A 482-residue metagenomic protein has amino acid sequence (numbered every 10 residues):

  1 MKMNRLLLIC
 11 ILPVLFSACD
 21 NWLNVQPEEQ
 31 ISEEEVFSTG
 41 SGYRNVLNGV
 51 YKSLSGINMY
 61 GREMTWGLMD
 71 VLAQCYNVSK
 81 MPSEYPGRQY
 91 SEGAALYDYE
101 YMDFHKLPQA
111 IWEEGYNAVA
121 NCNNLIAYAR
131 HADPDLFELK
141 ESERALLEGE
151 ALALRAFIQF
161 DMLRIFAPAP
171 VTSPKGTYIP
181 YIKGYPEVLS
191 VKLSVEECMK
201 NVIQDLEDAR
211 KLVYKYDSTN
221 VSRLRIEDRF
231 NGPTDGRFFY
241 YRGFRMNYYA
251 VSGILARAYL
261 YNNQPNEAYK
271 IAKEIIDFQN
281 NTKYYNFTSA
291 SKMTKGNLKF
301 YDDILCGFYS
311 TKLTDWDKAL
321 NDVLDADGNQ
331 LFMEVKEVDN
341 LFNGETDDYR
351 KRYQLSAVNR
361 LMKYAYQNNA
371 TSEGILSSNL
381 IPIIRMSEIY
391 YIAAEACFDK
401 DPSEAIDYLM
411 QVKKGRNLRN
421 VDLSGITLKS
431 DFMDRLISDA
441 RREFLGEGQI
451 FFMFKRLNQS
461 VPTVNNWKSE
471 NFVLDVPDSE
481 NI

Functional and structural regions predicted by a protein language model:
M1-E28: Bacterial Sec-dependent N-terminal signal peptides
C19-A73, S310, Q459-I482: Membrane-proximal, proline-rich intrinsically disordered regions
W66, F230, F239-M246, L260-N263 (+5 more regions): Hydrophobic-face positions in mid-chain alpha helices that act as interaction patches
G87-F166, L189, L193-E196, K211-V213 (+3 more regions): Conserved, well-structured interaction surfaces
V119-C122, M199, L206, A272 (+2 more regions): Inward-facing hydrophobic residues that define packing positions of alpha-helical scaffold repeats
M199, P265, P402-S403: TPR-repeat structural position
L376, I426-I482: Long, intrinsically disordered, low-complexity segments
